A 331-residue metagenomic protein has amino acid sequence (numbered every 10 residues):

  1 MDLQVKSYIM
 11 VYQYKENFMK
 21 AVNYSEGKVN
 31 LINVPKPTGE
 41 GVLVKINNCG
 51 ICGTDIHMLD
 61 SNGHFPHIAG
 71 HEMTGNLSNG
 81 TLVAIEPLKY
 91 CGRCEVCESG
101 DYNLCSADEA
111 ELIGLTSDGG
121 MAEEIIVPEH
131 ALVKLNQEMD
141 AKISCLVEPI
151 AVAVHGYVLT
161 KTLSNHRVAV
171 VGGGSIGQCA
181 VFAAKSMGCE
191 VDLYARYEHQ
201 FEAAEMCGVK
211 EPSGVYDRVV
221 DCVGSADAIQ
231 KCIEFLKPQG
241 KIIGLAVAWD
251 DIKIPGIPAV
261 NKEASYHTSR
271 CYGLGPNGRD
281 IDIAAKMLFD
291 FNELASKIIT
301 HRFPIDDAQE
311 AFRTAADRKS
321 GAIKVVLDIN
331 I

Functional and structural regions predicted by a protein language model:
Y12-F18, R167-V170, I243, D250 (+2 more regions): C-terminal capping/lid region of NAD(P)-dependent oxidoreductase domains
P35-C49, L59-E98, N136-M139: Glycine-rich beta-strand-centered segment in the early N-terminal region that forms part of a ligand/cofactor-binding
P37-G39, S78, G208-Y216, D307: Short acidic low-complexity segments
L82, Q137-S213: Mid-domain Rossmann-like dinucleotide-binding core that forms the NAD(H)/NADP(H) cofactor-binding site
C91-V171: NAD(P)H dinucleotide-binding glycine-rich loop of Rossmann-like/cofactor-binding domains, especially the beta1-alpha1
E198-S265: Glycine-rich cofactor phosphate-binding loops and adjacent beta1-alpha1 units of small-molecule cofactor enzyme domains
I252-H301, Q309: C-terminal substrate-binding/catalytic core of Rossmann-like NAD(P)-dependent dehydrogenases/reductases
